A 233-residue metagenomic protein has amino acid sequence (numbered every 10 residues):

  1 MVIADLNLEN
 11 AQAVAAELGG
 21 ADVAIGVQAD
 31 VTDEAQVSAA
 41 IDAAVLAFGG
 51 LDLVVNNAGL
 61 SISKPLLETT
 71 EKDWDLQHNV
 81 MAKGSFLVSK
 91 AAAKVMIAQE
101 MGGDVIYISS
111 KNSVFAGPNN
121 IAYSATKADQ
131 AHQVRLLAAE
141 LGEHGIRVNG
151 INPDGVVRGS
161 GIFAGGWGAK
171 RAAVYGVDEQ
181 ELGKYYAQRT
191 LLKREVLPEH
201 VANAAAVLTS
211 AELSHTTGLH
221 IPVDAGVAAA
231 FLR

Functional and structural regions predicted by a protein language model:
V55, G142, R147, T216-G218: Short, small/polar-rich loop/turn modules that mediate ligand/substrate recognition or access, typified
P65-L66, T70-H78, G168, Y186: Substrate-binding pocket helix/loop in short-chain dehydrogenase/reductase
T69, A116-S124, L136: Active-site loop-to-helix junction immediately N-terminal to the catalytic Tyr of the SDR YXXXK motif in Rossmann-fold
S89, T126: Active-site helix of classical SDR
K94, A139-E140, S214: Alpha-helical segment proximal to the catalytic Tyr-Lys
S110: Residue(s) in the substrate-gating loop at a strand-loop-helix junction that position the organic substrate next
A206, T217-R233: Short C-terminal tail/terminal secondary-structure segment of NAD(P)H-dependent dehydrogenase/reductase domains
